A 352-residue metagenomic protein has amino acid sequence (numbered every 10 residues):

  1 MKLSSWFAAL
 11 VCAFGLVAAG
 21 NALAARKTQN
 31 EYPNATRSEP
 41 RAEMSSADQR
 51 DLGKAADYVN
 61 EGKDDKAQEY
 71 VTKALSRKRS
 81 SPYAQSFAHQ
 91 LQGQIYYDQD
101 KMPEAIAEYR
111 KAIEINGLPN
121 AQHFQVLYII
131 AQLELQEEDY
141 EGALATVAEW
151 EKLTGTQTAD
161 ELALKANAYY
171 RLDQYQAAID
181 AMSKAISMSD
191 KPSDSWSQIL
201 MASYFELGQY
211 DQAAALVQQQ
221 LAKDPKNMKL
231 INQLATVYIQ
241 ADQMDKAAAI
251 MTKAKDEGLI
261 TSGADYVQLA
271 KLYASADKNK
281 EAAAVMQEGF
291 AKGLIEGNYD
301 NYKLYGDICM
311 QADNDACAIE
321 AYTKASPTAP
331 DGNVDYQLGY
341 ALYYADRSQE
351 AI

Functional and structural regions predicted by a protein language model:
K2-Q125, Q136, A145, D160 (+1 more regions): N-terminal leader/linker segments that initiate helical-solenoid repeat arrays
R37-M44, L75-S81, I113-P119, A148-T156 (+5 more regions): Solenoid-like repeat scaffolds
M44-G53, P82-H89, P119-Y128, T154-L164 (+5 more regions): Generic helix N-cap/helix-start motif at coil->alpha-helix transitions
K152-E257, T261: Solenoidal tandem-repeat scaffolds enriched in leucines and small polar residues
